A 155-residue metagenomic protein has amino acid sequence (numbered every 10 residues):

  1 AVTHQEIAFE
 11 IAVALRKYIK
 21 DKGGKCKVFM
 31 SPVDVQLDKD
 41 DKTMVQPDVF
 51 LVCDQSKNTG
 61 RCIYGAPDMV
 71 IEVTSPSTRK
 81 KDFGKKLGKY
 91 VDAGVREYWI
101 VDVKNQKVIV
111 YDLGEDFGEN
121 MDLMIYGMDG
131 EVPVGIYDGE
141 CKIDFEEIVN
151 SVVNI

Functional and structural regions predicted by a protein language model:
A1-V2: N-terminal, charged amphipathic alpha-helical interaction modules
Q5, F9, V13-Y18, K27 (+2 more regions): C-terminal interaction segment
G23-K25: A glycine-rich, hydrophobic loop/mini-helix early in the fold
